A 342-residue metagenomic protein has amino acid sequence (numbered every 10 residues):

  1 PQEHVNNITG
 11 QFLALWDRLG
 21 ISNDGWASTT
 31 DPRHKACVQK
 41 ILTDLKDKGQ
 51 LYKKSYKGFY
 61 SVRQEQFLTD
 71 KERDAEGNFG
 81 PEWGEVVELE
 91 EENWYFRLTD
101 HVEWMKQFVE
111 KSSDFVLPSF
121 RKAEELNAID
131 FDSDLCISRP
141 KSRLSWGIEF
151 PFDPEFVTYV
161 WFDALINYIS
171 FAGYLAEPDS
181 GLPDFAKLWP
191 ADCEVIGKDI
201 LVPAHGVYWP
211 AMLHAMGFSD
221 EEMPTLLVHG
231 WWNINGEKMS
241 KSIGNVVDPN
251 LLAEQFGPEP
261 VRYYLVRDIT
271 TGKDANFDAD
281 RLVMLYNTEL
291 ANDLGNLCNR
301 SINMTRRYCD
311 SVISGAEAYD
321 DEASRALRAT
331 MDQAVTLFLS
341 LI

Functional and structural regions predicted by a protein language model:
P1-Y52, M212: N-terminal Rossmann-like or analogous alpha/beta NTP/dinucleotide-binding catalytic cores that position adenine
E3-A14, D293-R300, T330-Q333: A non-catalytic, amphipathic alpha-helix used as a structural packing/dimerization or gating element in enzyme scaffolds
L19-S28, K46-F59, K71-R73, E88-L89 (+3 more regions): Short secondary-structure capping/junction motifs at helix and strand boundaries
R33-C37, P81-R307: Structured secondary-structure scaffolds
K48-V102, K106: Cys/His-rich short segments
C309-T336: Acidic, turn-prone loop/beta-hairpin segments
T336-I342: Acidic, serine/threonine- and proline-rich low-complexity regulatory regions
